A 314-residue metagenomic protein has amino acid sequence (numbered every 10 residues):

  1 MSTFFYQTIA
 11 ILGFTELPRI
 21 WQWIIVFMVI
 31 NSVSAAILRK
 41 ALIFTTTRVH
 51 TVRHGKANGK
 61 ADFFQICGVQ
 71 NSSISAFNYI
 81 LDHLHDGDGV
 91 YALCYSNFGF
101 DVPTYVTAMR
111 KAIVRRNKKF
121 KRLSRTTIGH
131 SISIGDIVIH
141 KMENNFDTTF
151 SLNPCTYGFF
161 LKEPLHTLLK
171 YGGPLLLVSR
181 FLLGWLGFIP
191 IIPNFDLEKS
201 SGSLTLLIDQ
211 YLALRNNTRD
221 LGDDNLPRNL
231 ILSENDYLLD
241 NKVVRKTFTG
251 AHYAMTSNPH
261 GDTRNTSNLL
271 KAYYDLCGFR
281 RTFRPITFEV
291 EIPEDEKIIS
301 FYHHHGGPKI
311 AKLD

Functional and structural regions predicted by a protein language model:
M1-T51: N-terminal membrane-anchoring alpha-helices
I43-C94: Short, surface-exposed "cap/lid" segments of acyl-processing enzymes
I74-S75, Y237-V243, T263-T266: Conserved alpha/beta-hydrolase "acid-adjacent" motif
Y95, F150-L168: Active-site nucleophile loop of the alpha/beta-hydrolase fold
A108-S124: Conserved acidic catalytic loop of the alpha/beta-hydrolase fold
P193-L221: Active-site nucleophile elbow and catalytic-triad environment of alpha/beta-hydrolase enzymes
L230-L232: Short beta-strand/loop motif that positions the catalytic acidic residue of the alpha/beta-hydrolase fold
G261-D314: Catalytic active-site module of serine/aspartate enzymes centered on a nucleophile-bearing elbow/loop
